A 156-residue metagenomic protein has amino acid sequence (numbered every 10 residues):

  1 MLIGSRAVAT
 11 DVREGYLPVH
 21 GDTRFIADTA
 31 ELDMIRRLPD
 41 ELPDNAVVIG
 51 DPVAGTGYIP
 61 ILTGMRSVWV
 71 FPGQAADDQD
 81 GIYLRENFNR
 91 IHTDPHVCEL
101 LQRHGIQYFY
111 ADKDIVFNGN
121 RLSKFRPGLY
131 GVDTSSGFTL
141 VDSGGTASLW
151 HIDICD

Functional and structural regions predicted by a protein language model:
I3-D156: Extracytoplasmic
